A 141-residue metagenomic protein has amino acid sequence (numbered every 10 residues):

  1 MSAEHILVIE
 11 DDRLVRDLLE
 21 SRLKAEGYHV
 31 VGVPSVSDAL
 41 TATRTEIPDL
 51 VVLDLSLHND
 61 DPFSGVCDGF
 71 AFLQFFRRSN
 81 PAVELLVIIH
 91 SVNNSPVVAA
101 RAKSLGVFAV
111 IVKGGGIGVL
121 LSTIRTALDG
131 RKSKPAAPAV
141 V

Functional and structural regions predicted by a protein language model:
E10: Conserved acidic carboxylate
R13-V31, V36: Two-component/phosphorelay signaling modules centered on CheY-like receiver
G32-L50, L57-D60: Acidic, metal-coordinating helix/loop segments flanking the phosphotransfer/catalytic sites of two-component signaling
P62-V83: Short amphipathic alpha-helix used as the core "switch/output" element in two-component signaling
V97, G115-I124: C-terminal output helix
F108: Short, glycine/charged-rich "phosphate-handling" switch motifs in NTP-dependent and phosphotransfer domains
G115, R125-V141: The C-terminal output helix
